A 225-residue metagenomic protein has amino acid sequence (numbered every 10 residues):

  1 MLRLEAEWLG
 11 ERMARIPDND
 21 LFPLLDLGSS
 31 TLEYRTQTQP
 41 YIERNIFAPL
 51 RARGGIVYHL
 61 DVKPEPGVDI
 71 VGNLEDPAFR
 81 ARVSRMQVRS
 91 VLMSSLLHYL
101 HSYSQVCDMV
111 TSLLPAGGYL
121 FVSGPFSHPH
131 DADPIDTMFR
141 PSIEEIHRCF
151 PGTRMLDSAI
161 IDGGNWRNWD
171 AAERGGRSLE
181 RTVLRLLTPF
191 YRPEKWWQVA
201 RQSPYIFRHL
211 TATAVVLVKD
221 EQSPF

Functional and structural regions predicted by a protein language model:
M1-L21: Class I SAM-dependent methyltransferase Rossmann-like catalytic core, especially the SAM/SAH-binding loop
L4-W8, Y41-I42, Q105, P141: Short, conserved clusters of charged catalytic residues that mark active-site and nucleotide-handling motifs
R12-A14, N45-I46, Q202: Short secondary-structure capping/turn segments at boundaries of alpha-helices and beta-strands
D18, R51, F207-R208: Short, flexible hinge/linker loops that cap or flank conserved catalytic cores
D18-L21, V88, P115, D136-M138 (+1 more regions): S-adenosyl-L-methionine-dependent nucleic acid methyltransferase catalytic domains
F22-A132, H147, L217: Conserved SAM-binding loop
H101-M109, Y119-F225: S-adenosyl-L-methionine-dependent methyltransferase catalytic module, highlighting the catalytic core
